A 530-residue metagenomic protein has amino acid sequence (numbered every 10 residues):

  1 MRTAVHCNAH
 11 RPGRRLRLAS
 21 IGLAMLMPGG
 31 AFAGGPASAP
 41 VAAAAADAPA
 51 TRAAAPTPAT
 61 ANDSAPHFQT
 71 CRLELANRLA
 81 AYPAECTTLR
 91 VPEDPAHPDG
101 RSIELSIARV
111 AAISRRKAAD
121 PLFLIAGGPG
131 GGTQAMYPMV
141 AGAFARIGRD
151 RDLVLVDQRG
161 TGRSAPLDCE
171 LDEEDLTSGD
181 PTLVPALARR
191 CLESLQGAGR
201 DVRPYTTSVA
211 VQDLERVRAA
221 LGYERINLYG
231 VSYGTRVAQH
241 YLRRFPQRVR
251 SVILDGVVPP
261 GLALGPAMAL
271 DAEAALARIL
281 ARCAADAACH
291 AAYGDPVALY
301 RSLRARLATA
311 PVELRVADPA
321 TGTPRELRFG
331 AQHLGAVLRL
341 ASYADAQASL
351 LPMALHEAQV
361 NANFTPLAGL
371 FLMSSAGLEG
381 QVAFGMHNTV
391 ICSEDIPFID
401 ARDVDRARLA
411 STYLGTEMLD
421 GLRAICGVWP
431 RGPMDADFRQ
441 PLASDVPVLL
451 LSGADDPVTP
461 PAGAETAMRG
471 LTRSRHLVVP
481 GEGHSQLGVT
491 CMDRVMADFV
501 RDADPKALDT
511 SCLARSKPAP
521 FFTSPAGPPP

Functional and structural regions predicted by a protein language model:
M1-R14: N-terminal secretory signal peptides that target proteins for export/translocation
A19-G30: Bacterial N-terminal signal peptides
A31-A33, S38, A42-A46: Boundary at the C-terminal end of the N-terminal hydrophobic targeting segment
A55-H333, T389-P530: Gly/Pro-rich cap/lid or specificity-loop segments adjacent to the active site
G127-G128, A358-V360: Short edge-strand/loop segments of extracellular domains
R328-M353: P-loop NTPase catalytic cores that bind/hydrolyze ATP
L350, S374-G377, G421: Intrinsic disorder and flexible/low-complexity segments
V360-I399: Long, low-complexity segments enriched in small/aliphatic residues
